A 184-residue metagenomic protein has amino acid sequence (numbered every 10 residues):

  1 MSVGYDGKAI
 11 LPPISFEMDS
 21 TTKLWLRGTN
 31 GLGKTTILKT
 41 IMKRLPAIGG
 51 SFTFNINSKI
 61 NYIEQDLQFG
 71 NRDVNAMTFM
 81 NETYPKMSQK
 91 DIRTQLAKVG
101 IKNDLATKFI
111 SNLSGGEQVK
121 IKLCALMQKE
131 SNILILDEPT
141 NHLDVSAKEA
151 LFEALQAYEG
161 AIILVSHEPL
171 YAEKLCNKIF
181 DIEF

Functional and structural regions predicted by a protein language model:
M1-F184: ABC ATP-binding cassette signature C-motif
